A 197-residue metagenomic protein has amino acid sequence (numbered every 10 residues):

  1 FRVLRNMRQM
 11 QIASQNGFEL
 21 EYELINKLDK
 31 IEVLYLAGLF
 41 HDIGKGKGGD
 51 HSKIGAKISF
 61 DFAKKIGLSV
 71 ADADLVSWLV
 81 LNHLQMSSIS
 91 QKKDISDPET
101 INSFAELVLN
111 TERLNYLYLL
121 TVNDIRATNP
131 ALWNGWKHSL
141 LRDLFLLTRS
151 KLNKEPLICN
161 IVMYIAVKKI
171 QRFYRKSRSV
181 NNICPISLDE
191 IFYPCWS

Functional and structural regions predicted by a protein language model:
F1-S52, G67: Acidic/His-rich, divalent-metal-binding segments that scaffold phosphate/diphosphate chemistry
L4-M10, A37-I43, K47, H83-L84 (+3 more regions): Generic structural signal for hydrophobic core residues of well-folded globular domains
I12, K47-G48, I89, T128-A131: Short helix/loop capping segments that flank catalytic or ligand/cofactor-binding pockets
V33-L68, D72-S88: Extended, hydrophobic alpha-helical segments in both membrane/secreted and soluble proteins
Y35-F40, I54-F60, H83-L84, K93-T100 (+2 more regions): Short acidic (Asp/Glu) and glycine-rich catalytic loops that position anionic groups and cofactors
K64-T121: Acidic/histidine-rich catalytic neighborhood
E99, S103-S197: Regulatory modules associated with amino-acid/nitrogen control
